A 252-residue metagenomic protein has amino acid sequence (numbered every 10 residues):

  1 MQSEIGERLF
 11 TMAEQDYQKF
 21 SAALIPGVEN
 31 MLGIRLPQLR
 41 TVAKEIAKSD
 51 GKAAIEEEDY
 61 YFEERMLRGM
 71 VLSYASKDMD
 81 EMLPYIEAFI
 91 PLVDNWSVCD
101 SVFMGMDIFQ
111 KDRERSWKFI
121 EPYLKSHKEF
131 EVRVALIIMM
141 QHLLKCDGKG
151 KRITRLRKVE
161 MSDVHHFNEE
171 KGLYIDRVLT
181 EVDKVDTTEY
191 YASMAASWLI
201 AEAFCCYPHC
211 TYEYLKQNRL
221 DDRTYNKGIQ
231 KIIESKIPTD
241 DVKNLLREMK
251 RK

Functional and structural regions predicted by a protein language model:
M1-K252: Alpha-helical scaffold domains
